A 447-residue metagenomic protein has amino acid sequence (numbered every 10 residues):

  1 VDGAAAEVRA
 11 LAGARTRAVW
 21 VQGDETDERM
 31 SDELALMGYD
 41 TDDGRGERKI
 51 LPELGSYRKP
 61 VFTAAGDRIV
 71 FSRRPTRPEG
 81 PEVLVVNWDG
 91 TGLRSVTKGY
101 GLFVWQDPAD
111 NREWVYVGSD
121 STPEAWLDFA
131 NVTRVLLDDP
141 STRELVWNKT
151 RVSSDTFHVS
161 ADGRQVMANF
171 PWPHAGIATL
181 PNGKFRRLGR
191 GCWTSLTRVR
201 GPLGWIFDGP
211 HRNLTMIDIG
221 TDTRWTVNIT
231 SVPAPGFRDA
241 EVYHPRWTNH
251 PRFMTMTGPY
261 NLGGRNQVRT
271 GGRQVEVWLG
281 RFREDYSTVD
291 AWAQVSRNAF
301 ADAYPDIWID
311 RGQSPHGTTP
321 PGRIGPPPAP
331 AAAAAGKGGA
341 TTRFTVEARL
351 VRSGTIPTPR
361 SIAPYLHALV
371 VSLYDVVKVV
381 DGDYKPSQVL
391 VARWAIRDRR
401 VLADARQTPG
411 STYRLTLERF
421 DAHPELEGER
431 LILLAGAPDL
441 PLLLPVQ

Functional and structural regions predicted by a protein language model:
V1-A334: Sequence signature of WD/YWTD-type beta-propeller architectures
W20-D24, G118, M256-L262, R349-I356 (+2 more regions): Generic short beta-strand segments
E25-S31, S353-R360, G382-Y384: Short, solvent-exposed loop/turn elements at domain surfaces
R68, F253, R343, T412-R414: Residue-level marker of beta-strand positions
G101-V104, T156, W193, H244 (+4 more regions): A structural signal for short, hydrophobic beta-strand segments that form beta-sheets in beta-rich/all-beta domains
L127, R269-G272, A340, P364-A368 (+1 more regions): A generic structural micro-feature
T341-Y365, V370: Structural detector for short beta-strands of small beta-barrel domains
A368-Q447: Disulfide-stabilized netrin-like
